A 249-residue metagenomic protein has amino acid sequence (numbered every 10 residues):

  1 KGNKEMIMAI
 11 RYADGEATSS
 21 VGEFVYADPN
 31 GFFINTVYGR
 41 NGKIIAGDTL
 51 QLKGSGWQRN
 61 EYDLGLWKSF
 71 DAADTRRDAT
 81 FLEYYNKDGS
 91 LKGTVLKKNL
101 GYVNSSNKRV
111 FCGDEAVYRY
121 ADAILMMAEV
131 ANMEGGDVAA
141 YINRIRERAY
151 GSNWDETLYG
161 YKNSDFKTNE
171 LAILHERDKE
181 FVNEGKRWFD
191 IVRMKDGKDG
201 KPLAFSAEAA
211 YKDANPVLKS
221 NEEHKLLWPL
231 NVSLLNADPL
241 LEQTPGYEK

Functional and structural regions predicted by a protein language model:
K1-G22, S69-K249: Acidic/polar-rich alpha-helix caps and helix-coil junctions
K1-G56: Polar, glycine-rich mid-to-C-terminal structural blocks that act as macromolecule-binding/assembly scaffolds
G39-T80, L91: A short, charged
